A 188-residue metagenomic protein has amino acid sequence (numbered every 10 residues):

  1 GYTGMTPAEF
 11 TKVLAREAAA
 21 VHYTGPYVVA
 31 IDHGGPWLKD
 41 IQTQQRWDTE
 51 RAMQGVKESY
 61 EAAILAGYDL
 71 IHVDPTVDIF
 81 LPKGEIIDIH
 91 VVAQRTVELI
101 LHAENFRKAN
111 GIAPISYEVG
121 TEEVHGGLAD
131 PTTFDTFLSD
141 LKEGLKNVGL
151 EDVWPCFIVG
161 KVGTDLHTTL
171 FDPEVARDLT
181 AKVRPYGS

Functional and structural regions predicted by a protein language model:
G1, G34-P36, D78, L99 (+1 more regions): Gly/Ser/Thr-rich loops at beta-strand to alpha-helix junctions that form or flank small-molecule/cofactor-binding
G1-I31, P36-A62, G67-D69, N105: Alpha/beta catalytic barrel-like cores
G1-P7, L38, H72-H90, D165-L170: Glycine-rich, proline-tolerant flexible connector loops at the mouths of alpha/beta enzymes
G25, I115, W154: Short coil/turn segments at beta-strand junctions that form active-site/ligand-binding loops
A30-G34, H72-T76, S116-E122, I158-K161: A cross-family glycoside hydrolase active-site/sugar-binding cleft signature
I41, L81-K83, G127-P131: Hydrophobic alpha-helical membrane-insertion segments
A52-L65, D69, I87-I112, G120-S188: Active-site capping/gating regions of soluble enzymes
